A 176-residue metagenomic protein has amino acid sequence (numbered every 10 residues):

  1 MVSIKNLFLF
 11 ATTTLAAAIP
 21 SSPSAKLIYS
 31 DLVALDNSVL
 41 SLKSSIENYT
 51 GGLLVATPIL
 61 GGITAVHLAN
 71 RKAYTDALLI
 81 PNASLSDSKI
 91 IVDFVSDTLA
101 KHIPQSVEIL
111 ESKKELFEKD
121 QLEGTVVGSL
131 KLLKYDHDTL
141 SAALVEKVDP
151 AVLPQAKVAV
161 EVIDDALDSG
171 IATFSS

Functional and structural regions predicted by a protein language model:
M1-S21: Fungal secretory targeting signals
A18-S176: Mature, structured extracellular domains of secreted fungal proteins
